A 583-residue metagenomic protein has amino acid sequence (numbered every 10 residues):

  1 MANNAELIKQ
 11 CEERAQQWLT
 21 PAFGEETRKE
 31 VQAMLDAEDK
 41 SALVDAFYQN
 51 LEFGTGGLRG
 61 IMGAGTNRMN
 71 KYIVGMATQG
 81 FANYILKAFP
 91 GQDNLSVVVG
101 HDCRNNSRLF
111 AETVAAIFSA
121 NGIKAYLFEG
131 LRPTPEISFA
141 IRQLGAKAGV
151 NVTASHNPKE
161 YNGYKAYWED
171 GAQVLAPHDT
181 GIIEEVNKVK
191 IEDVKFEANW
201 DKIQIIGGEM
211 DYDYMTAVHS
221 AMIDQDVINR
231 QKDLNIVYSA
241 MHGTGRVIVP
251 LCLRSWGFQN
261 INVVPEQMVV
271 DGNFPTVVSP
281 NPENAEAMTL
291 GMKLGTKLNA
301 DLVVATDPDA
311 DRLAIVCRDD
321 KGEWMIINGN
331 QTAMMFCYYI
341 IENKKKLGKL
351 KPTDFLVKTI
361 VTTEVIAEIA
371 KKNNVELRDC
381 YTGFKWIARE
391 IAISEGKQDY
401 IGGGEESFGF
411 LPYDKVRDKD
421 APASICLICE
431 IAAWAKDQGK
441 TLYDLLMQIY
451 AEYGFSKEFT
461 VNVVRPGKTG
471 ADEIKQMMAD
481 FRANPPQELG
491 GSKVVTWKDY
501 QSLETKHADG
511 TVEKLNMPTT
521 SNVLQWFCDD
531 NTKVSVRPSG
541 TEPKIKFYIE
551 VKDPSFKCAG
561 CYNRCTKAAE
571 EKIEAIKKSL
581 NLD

Functional and structural regions predicted by a protein language model:
A5-V114, W200, Q204-I236, T244: An N-terminal, well-structured beta->alpha segment
W18-A22, E26, A42-A46, N50-L51 (+2 more regions): Gly/Ser/Thr-enriched, mixed-charge loops and adjacent short helices that form phosphate/oxyanion-binding elements
F47-N67, A154-N157, A240-I248, C252 (+4 more regions): Conserved phosphate/anionic-ligand binding catalytic regions in large, soluble enzymes, centered on
V98-Y161, Q259-I315: N-terminal small/polar loop signature for handling phosphorylated ligands or for N-terminal nucleophile
F110-F118, Y161-W168, V249, D311-N330 (+1 more regions): Short Gly/Thr/Asp-enriched flexible loops that form oxyanion-binding sites at enzyme active sites
Y167-K195, N330-D354, K358-A367, A421: Glycine-rich phosphate-binding loop plus the immediately following alpha-helix
T296, A300-L302, E323-M325, N343-R537 (+3 more regions): Phosphate-binding and adjacent anionic-ligand microenvironments
